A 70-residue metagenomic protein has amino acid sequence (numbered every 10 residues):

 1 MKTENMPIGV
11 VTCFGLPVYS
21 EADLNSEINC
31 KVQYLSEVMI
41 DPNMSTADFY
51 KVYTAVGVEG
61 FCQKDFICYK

Functional and structural regions predicted by a protein language model:
M1-S20, K31-Y34, M39-T46, A55 (+1 more regions): SH3-family beta-barrel domains
A22-E27: Short alpha-helix capping/helix-loop boundary micro-motifs
K51-G57: Short, exposed beta-strand-loop hairpins at the edges of beta-sheets in extracellular/periplasmic proteins
Q63: Zinc-coordinating Cys/His ligand positions in small cysteine/histidine-rich zinc-finger domains
